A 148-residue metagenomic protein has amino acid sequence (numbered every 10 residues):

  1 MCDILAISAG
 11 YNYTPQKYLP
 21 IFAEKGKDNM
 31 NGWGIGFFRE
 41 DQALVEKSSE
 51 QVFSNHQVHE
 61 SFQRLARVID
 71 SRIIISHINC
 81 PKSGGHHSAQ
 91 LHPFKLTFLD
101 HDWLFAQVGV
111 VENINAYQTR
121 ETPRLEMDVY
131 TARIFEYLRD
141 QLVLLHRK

Functional and structural regions predicted by a protein language model:
M1-H56: Extreme N-terminus nucleophile/cap motif
C2, W103-N113: Conserved beta-strand-loop-short alpha-helix elements that form and flank the Mn2+/Mg2+-coordinating active site
I7-G10, H77-C80, V108: Fold-independent oxyanion-binding glycine-rich loops and adjacent beta-strand/coil segments at enzyme active sites
P15, V45, G84-H86, N113-A116: Short helix/loop capping segments that flank catalytic or ligand/cofactor-binding pockets
G34, I74-H77: A short, Trp-centered hydrophobic/proline-enriched beta-strand micro-motif
E50-Q63, I78-D100, Q118: Short acidic (Asp/Glu) patches
V52-E60, I69, F135-L142: Compact, glycine/acidic-enriched structural inserts
E112-K148: Short histidine
